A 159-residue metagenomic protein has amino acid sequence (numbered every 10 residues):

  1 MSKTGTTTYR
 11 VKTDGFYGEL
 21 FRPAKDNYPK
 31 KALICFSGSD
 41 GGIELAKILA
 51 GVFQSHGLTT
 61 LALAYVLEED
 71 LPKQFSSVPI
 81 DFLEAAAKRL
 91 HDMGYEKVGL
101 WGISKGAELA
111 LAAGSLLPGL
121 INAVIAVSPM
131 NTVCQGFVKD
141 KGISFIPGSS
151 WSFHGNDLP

Functional and structural regions predicted by a protein language model:
M1-K31: N-terminal cap/lid segment of alpha/beta-hydrolase-fold proteins
K30, S37-G42: Active-site glycine-rich loops that stabilize anionic/oxyanionic intermediates across multiple enzyme folds
D40-G51, Y65: The serine-hydrolase catalytic nucleophile loop
F53-D70: Conserved alpha/beta-hydrolase
V66-G99: Catalytic nucleophile-loop/oxyanion-hole region of alpha/beta-hydrolase and closely related hydrolase-like folds
L100-I103, V127: Short beta-strand immediately N-terminal to the catalytic nucleophile in serine-hydrolase-like folds
G102-G106, A110: Gly/Ala-rich beta-loop-alpha elbow adjacent to hydrolase catalytic centers
S115-P159: Hydrolase active-site cap/lid region
